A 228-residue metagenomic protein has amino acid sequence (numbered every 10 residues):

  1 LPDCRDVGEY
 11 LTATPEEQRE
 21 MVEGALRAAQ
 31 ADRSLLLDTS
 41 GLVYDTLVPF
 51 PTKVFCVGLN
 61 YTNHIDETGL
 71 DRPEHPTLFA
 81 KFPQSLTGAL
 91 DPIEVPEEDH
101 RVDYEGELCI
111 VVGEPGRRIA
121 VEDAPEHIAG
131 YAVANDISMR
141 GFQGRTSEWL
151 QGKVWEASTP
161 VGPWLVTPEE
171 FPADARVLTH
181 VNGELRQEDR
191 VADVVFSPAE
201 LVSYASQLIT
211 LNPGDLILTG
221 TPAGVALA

Functional and structural regions predicted by a protein language model:
L1-P76: N-terminal non-catalytic cap/leader segment that marks the start of a structured domain
M21-A28, S34-V43, H64, L70 (+1 more regions): Catalytic-pocket segment enriched in acidic/His residues
R72-A89, Y104: Structural signature of FAD isoalloxazine-binding scaffolds in flavoprotein oxidoreductases
G88-C109: A structural-propensity feature for long, helix-poor, extended segments
E107-V111, A132, L178: Residues embedded in well-ordered beta-strands
R117-Y131: N-terminal accessory regions of nucleic-acid-interacting proteins
